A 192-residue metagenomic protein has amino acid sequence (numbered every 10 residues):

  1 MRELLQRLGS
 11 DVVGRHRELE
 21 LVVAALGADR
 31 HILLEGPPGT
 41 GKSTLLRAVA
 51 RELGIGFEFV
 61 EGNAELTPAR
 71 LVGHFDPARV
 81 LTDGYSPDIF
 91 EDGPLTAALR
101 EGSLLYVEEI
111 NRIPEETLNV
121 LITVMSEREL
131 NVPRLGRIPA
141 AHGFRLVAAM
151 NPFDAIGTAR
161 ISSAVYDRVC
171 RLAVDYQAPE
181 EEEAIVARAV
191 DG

Functional and structural regions predicted by a protein language model:
M1-G192: AAA+ P-loop NTPase catalytic core and its hallmark functional loops
